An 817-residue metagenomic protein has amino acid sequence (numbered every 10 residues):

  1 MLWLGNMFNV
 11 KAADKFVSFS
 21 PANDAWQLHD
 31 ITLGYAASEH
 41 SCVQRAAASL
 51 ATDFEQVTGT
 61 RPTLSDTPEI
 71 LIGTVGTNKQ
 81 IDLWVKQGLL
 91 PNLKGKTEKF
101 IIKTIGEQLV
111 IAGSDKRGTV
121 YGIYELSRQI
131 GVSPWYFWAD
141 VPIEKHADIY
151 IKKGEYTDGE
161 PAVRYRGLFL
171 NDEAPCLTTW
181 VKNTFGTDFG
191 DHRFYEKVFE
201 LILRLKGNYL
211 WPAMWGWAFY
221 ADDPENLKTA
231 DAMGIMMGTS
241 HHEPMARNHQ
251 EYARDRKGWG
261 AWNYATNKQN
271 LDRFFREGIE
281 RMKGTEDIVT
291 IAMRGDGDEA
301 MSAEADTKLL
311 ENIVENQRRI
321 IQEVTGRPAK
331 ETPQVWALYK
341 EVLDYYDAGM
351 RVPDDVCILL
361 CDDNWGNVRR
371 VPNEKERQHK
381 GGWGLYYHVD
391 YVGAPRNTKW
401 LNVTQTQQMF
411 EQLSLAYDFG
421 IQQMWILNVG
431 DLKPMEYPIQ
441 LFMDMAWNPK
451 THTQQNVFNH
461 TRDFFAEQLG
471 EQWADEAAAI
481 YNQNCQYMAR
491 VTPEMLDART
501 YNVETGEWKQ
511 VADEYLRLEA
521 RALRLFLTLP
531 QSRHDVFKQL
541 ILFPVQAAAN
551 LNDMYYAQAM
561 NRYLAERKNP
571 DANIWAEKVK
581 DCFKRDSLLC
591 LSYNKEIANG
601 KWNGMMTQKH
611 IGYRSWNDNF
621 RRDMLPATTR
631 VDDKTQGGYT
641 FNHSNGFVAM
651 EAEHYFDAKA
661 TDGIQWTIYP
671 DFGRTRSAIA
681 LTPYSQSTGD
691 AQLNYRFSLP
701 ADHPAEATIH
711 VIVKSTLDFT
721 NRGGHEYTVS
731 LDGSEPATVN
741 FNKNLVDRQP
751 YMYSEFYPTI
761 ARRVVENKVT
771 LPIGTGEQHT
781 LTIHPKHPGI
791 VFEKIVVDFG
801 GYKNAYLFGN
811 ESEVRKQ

Functional and structural regions predicted by a protein language model:
M1-V17: Bacterial Sec-dependent N-terminal signal peptides
A12-E160: Contiguous, structured surface segment used for ligand recognition
V110-G113, A174-H192, N208-W217, D255-N270 (+2 more regions): The substrate-binding groove and active-site-proximal loops of carbohydrate-active enzymes, especially glycoside
W135-D188, R193-A213, G381-G384, Y639 (+1 more regions): An acidic-aromatic substrate-binding cleft motif
V141, K145-A147, N459-K609, L693-Y695: C-terminal non-catalytic alpha-helical accessory regions
I149, W215, A221-A232, R256-K380 (+2 more regions): Gly/Pro-rich turn-and-neighbor structural signature
L203, N208-W211, W217, L360-G366 (+2 more regions): Structured mid-domain segments that build the active-site/substrate or prosthetic-cofactor binding neighborhood
H610-Q817: Extracytoplasmic
